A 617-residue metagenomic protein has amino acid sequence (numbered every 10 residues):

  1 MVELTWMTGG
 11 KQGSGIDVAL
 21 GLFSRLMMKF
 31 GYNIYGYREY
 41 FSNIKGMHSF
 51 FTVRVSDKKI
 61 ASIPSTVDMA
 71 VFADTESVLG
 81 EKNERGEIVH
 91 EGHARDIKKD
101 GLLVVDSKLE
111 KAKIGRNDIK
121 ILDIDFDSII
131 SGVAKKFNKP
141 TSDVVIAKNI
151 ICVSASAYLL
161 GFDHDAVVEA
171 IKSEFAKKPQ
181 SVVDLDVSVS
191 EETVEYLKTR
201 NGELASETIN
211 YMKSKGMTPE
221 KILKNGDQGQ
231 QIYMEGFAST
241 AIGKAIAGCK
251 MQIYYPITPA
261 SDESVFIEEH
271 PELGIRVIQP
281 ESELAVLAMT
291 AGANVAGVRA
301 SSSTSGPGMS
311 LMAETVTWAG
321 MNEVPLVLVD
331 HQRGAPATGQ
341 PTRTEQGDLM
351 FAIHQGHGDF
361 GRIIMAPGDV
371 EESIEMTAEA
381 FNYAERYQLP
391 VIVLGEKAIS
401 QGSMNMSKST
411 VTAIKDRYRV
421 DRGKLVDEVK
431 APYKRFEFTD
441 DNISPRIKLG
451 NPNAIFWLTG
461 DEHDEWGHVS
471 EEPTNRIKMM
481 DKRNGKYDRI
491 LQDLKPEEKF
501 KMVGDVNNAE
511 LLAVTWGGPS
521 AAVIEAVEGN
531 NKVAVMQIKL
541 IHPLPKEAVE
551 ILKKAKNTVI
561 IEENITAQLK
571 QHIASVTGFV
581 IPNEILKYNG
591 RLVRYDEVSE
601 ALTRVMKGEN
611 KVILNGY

Functional and structural regions predicted by a protein language model:
M1-A245, K546: Active-site cofactor/cluster-binding pocket
M1-K11, G21, R25, F30 (+5 more regions): Thiamine diphosphate
V2-A70, A247-S282, T304, V514-T515 (+3 more regions): Anionic-ligand anchoring segments at beta-strand to alpha-helix junctions in alpha/beta enzyme folds, i.e., glycine
D17-G21, G46-S49, K82-E84, I114-N117 (+13 more regions): Short acidic, glycine/serine/threonine-rich loops at helix termini
A70-F72, R343-P390, E396, R417-E428 (+1 more regions): Conserved thiamine diphosphate
K120-N149, V153-H164, V168-S190, V194 (+3 more regions): Internal gly/pro-rich beta-alpha loop/helix module that stabilizes soluble enzyme cofactors or their anionic handles
G226, Y233-F237, E385-Y617: Flexible, low-complexity linker and terminal segments
